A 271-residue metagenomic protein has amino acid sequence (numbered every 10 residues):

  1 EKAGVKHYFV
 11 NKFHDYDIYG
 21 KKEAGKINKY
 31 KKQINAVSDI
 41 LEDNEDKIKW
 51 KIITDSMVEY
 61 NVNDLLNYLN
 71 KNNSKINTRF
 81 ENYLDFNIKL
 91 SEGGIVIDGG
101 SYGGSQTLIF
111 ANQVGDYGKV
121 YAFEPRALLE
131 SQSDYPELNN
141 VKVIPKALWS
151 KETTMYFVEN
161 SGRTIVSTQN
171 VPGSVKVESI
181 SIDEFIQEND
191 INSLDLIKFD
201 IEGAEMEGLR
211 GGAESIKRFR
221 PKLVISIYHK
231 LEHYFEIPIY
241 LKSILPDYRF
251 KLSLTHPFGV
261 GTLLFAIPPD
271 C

Functional and structural regions predicted by a protein language model:
E1-C271: Phosphate/nucleotide-binding beta-alpha loop and adjacent structural elements of enzyme active sites
